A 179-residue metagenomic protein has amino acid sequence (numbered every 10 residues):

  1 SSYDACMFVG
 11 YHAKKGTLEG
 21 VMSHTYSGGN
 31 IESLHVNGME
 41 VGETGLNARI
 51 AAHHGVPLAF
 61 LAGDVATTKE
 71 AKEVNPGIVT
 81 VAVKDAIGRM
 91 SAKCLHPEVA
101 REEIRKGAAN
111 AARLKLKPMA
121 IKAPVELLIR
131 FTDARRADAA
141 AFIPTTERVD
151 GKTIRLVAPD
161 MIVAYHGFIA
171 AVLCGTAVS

Functional and structural regions predicted by a protein language model:
S1-A5, A13, H54-P57, P76-G77 (+1 more regions): Short coil/turn connectors at secondary-structure junctions
S1-V41: Replace "Mg2+/Mn2+-dependent" with "divalent metal-dependent
C6-Y11, L61-A62, R130: Short beta-strand segments
T17-V21, A71-V74, A141-F142: Short acidic, glycine/serine/threonine-rich loops at helix termini
G29-H54, L61-T67: Active-site glycine-rich loop that binds ribose-phosphate moieties when present
N30-S33, L58, I121-E126: A broad structural signal for short, well-ordered beta-strand segments within beta-sheet-rich domains
H53-L58, A62-A111: Active-site rim beta-loop-alpha module in soluble metabolic enzymes
A100-S179: C-terminal accessory domains and tails appended to enzymatic cores
